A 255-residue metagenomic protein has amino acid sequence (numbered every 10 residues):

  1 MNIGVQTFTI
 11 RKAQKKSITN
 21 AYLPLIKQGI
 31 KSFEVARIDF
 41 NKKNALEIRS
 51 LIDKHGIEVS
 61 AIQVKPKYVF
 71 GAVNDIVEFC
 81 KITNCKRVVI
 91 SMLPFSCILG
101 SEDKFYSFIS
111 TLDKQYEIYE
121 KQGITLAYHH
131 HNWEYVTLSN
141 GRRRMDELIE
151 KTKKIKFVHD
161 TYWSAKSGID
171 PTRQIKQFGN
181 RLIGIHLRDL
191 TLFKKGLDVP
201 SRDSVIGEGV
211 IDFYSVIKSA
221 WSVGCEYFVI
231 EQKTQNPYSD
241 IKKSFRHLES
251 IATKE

Functional and structural regions predicted by a protein language model:
M1-R87, E249, T253-E255: N-terminal pre-domain/capping segments
I3-T7, F33-V35, V59-V64, V88-I90 (+4 more regions): Hydrophobic faces of well-ordered beta-strands that scaffold small-molecule active sites in alpha/beta enzyme cores
V5, L25, F33, I52 (+8 more regions): Conserved, mostly hydrophobic/aromatic
I10-K16, V35-A45, V64-V73, F95-L99 (+4 more regions): Acidic-and-aromatic substrate-binding clefts and catalytic sites of carbohydrate-active enzymes
L23, K31-S32, H55-E58, P66-F157 (+1 more regions): Active-site acidic/histidine proton-transfer and metal-coordination neighborhood in alpha/beta enzyme cores
Y119-V210: Acidic/histidine-rich catalytic cores of soluble enzymes
V205-V216, V223, Y227-V229: H/E-rich (His + Asp/Glu) clusters that bind or coordinate divalent metals
P237-E255: C-terminal helical cap(s) of enzyme catalytic domains, especially alpha/beta-barrels
